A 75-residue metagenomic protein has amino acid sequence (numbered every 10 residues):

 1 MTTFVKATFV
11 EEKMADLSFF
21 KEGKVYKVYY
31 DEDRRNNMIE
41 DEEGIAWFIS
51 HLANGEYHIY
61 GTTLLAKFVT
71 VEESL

Functional and structural regions predicted by a protein language model:
M1-K13, L64-L75: SH3-family beta-barrel domains
K6-I59: Basic/aromatic-rich interaction segments and small domains that mediate binding to polyanionic partners
